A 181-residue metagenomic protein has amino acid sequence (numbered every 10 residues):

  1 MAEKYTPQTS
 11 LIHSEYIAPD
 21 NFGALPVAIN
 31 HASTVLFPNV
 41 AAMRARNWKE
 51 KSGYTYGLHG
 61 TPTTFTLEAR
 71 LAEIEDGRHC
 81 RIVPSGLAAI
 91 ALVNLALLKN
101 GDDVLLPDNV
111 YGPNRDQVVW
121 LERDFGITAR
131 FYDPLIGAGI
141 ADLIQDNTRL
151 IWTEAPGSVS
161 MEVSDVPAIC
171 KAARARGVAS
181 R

Functional and structural regions predicted by a protein language model:
A2-T61, A69: N-terminal "arm"/small-domain region of PLP-dependent enzymes with the aminotransferase-like
G23, L71, A89, V104 (+3 more regions): Buried hydrophobic positions in well-ordered alpha/beta secondary-structure cores of metabolic enzymes
N39-A91, P113-W120: Conserved N-terminal alpha-helix of the aminotransferase class I/II PLP-enzyme fold
A96-P113, D133: Conserved PLP-anchoring active-site segment centered on the Schiff-base-forming lysine
G112, G137-A138, P156-M161: Short, small-residue-enriched loops and turns at beta-alpha junctions that line or gate enzyme active sites
W120-L121, F125-I136: A glycine-rich helix N-cap at a beta->alpha junction
Q145, L150, V163-R181: Catalytic PLP-binding core of fold-type I/II PLP enzymes
